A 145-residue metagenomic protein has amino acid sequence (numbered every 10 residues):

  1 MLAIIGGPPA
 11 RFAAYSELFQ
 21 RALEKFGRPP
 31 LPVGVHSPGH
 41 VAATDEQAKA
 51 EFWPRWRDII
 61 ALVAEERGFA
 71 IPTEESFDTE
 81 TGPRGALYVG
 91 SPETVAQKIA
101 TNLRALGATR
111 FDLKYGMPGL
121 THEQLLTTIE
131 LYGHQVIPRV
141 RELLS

Functional and structural regions predicted by a protein language model:
M1-S145: Active-site-adjacent structural elements that line small-molecule/cofactor binding pockets in enzymes
